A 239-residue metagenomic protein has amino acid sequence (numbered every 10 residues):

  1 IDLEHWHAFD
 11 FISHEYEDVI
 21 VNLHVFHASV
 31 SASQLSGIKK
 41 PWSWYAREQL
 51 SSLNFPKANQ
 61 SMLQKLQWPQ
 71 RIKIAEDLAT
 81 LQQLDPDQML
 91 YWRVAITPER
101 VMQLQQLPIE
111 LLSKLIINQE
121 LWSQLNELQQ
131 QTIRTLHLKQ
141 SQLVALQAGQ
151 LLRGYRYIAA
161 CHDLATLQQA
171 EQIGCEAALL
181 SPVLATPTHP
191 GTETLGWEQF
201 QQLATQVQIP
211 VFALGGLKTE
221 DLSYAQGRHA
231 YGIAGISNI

Functional and structural regions predicted by a protein language model:
L3-W6, F11-S36, S43: Active-site-adjacent beta-strand/loop module that shapes the phosphate/pyrophosphate-binding cleft
V25-H27, Q34-Q67: NUDIX/MutT-family hydrolases
K57-R71, L222-H229, I233-G235: Charged phosphate-binding loop/patch that engages nucleotide di/tri-phosphates or the phosphate backbone of nucleic
N59-Q60, L167, F200: A general structural signal for well-ordered alpha-helical segments in protein cores
I72-T80, P86-Q168, L179-S181: Catalytic beta/alpha-barrel core
D77, C161, T194-Q199, L203 (+3 more regions): Glycine-rich adenosine-cofactor-binding loop
D85-D87, Q131, I173, Q206 (+1 more regions): Structural motif
V94, L136-Q147, A177-G191, L217-I239: Glycine-rich phosphate-binding active-site loops on the catalytic face of alpha/beta enzymes
